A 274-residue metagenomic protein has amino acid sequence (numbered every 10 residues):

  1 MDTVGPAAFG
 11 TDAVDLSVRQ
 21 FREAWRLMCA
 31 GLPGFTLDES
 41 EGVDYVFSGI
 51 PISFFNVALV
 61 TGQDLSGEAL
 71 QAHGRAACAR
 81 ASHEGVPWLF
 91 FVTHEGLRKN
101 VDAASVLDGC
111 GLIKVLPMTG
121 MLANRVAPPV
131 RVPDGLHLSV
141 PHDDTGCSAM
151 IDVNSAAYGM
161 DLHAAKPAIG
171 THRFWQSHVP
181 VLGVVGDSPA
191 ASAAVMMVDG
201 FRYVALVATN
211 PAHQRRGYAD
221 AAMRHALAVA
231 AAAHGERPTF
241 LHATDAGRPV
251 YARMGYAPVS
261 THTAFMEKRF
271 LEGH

Functional and structural regions predicted by a protein language model:
M1-S82, K99, A164: N-terminal charged segments
D2-A8, C110-V132, H242, A246-H274: Active-site/acyl-donor-binding loops of N-acyltransferases
T36-S40, D102-G111, S177-A193: Conserved beta-hairpin
L59-S66, V207-R215: A short, internal acetyl-CoA/4′-phosphopantetheine-binding micro-motif in the GNAT/acyltransferase core
A69-H137, P141-H142, T263-E267: Acyl-donor-binding surface of acyltransferase catalytic domains
L70-C78, T209-P211, R215-A232, A243 (+1 more regions): Conserved acetyl-CoA-binding loop-helix of GNAT-fold acetyltransferases
E84-H94, A230-A243: Conserved GNAT acetyl-CoA-binding A-motif
D161-A212: A conserved beta-strand-loop-helix scaffold within acyl/acetyltransferase catalytic domains
